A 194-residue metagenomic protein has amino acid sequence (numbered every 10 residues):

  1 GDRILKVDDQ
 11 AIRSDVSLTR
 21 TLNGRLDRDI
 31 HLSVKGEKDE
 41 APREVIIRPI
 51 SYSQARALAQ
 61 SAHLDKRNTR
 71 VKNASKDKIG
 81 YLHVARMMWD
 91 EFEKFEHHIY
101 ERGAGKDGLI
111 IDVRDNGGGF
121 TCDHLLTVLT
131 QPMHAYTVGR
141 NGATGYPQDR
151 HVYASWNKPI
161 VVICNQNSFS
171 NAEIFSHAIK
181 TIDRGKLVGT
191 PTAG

Functional and structural regions predicted by a protein language model:
G1: Conserved catalytic motifs of ABC-family nucleotide-binding domains
L5, D9-G194: Cleft-lining beta-strand/loop regions that shape enzyme active-site pockets
